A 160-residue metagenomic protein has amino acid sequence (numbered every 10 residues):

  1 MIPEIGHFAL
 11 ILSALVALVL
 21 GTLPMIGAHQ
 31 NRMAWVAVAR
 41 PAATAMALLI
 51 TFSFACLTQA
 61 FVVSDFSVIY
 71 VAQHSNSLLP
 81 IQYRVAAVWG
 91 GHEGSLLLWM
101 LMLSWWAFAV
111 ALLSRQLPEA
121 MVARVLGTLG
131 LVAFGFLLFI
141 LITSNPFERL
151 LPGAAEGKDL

Functional and structural regions predicted by a protein language model:
M1-L160: Polytopic transmembrane helical bundles with strong interfacial aromatic enrichment
